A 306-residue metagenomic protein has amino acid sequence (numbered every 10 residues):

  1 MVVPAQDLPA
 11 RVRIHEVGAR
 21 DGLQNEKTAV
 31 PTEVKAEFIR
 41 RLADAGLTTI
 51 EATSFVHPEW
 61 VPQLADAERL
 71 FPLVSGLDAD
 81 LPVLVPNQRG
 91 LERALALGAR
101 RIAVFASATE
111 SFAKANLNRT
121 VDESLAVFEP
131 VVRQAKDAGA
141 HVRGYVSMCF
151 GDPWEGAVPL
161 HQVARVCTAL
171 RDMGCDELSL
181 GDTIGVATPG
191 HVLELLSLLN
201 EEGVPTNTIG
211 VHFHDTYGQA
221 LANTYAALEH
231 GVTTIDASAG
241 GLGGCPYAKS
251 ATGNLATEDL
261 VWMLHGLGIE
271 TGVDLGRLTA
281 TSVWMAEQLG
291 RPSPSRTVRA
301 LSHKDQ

Functional and structural regions predicted by a protein language model:
M1-Q306: Catalytic cores and adjacent flexible loops of soluble metabolic enzymes that perform enolate/carbanion chemistry on
